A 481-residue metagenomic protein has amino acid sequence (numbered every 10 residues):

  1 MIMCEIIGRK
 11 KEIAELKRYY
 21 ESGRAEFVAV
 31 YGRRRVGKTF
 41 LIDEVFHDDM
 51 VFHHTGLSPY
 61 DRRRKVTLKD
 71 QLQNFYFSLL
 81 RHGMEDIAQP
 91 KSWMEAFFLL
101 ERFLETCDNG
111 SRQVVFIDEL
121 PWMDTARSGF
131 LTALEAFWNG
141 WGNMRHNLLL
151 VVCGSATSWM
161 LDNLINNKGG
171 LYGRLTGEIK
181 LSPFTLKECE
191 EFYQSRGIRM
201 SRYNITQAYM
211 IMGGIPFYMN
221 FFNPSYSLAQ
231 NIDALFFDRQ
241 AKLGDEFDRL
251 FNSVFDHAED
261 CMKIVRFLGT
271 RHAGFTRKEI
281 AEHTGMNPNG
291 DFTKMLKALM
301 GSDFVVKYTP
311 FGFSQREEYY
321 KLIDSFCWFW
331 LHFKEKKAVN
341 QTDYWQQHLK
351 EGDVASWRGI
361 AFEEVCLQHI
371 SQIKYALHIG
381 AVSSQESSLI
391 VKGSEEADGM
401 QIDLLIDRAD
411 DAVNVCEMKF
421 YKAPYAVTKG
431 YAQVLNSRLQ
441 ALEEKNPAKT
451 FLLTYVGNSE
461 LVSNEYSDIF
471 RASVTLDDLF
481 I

Functional and structural regions predicted by a protein language model:
M1-H348, G352: Phosphate-binding site recognition
F311-F313, E318-I481: A cross-kingdom feature that marks ATP-driven nucleic-acid transaction machinery
